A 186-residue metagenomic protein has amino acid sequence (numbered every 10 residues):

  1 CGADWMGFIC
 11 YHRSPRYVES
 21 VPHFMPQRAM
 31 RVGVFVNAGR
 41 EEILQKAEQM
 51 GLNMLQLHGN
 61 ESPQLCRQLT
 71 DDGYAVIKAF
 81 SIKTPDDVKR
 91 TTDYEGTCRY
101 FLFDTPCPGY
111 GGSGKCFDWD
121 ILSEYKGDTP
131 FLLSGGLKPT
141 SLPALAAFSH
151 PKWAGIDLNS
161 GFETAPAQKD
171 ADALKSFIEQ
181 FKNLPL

Functional and structural regions predicted by a protein language model:
C1-L186: Conserved N-terminal beta1-alpha1 strand-loop-helix module at the mouth
